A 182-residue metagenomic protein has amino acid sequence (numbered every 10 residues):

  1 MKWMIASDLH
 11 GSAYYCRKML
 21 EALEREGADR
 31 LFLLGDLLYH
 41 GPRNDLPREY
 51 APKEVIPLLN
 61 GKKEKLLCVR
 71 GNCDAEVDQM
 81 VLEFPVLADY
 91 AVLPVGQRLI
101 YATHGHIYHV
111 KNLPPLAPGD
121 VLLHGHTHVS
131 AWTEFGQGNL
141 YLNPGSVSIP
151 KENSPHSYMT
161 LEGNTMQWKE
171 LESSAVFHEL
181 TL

Functional and structural regions predicted by a protein language model:
K2-V95: Core catalytic region of metal-dependent phosphoesterases/phosphodiesterases, especially metallo-beta-lactamase-like
W3, L20-E21, L140, V176-L182: Catalytic phosphate/metal-binding cores of nucleic-acid and nucleotide-processing enzymes, i.e., regions that mediate
I5, F32, A102-H104, L123: Structural motif
L9, A51, A102-T103, V147: Long, contiguous hydrophobic alpha-helical segments, chiefly transmembrane helices and signal peptides
H40-R43, E76-Q79, Y101, V110-N112 (+1 more regions): Short acidic/glycine-rich loop or secondary-structure boundary segments that cap or lie
A88, G96-L99, H106-E179: Conserved beta-sheet core of the metallophosphoesterase superfamily
